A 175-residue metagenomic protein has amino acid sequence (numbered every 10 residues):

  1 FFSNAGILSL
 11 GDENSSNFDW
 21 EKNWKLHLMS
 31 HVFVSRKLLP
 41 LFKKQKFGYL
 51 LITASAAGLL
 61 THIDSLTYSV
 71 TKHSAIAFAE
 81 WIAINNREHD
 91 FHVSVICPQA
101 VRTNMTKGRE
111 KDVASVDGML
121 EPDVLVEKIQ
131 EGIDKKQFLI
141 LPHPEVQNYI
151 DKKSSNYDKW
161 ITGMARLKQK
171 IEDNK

Functional and structural regions predicted by a protein language model:
G6-E21, D64: Conserved mid-core segment of classical short-chain dehydrogenase/reductases
G11, K37-K46: A short helix-coil junction within the Rossmann-fold of NAD(P)-dependent oxidoreductases
S35, T71: Active-site helix of classical SDR
S55: Residue(s) in the substrate-gating loop at a strand-loop-helix junction that position the organic substrate next
L60, W81-F91: Active-site-adjacent segment of SDR/Rossmann-fold oxidoreductases
V95, K111-Y149: C-terminal helical subdomain
P98-G108, D112: Short, flexible catalytic-loop segment of classical short-chain dehydrogenase/reductase
